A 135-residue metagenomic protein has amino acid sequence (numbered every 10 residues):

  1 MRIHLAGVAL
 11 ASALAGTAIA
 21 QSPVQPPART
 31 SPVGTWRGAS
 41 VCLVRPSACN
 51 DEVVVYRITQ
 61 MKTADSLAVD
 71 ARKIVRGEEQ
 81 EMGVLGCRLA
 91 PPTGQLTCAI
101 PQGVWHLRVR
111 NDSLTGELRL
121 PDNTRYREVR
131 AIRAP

Functional and structural regions predicted by a protein language model:
M1-H4: Positively charged n-region of N-terminal signal peptides that target proteins for export
G7-A15: Bacterial N-terminal signal peptides
A18-A20: Boundary at the C-terminal end of the N-terminal hydrophobic targeting segment
S22-V55, R88-P135: Beta-sheet ligand-binding and adhesion/scaffold domains
S47-G86: N-terminal glycine/threonine-rich, aromatic-flanked beta-hairpin/loop signature
